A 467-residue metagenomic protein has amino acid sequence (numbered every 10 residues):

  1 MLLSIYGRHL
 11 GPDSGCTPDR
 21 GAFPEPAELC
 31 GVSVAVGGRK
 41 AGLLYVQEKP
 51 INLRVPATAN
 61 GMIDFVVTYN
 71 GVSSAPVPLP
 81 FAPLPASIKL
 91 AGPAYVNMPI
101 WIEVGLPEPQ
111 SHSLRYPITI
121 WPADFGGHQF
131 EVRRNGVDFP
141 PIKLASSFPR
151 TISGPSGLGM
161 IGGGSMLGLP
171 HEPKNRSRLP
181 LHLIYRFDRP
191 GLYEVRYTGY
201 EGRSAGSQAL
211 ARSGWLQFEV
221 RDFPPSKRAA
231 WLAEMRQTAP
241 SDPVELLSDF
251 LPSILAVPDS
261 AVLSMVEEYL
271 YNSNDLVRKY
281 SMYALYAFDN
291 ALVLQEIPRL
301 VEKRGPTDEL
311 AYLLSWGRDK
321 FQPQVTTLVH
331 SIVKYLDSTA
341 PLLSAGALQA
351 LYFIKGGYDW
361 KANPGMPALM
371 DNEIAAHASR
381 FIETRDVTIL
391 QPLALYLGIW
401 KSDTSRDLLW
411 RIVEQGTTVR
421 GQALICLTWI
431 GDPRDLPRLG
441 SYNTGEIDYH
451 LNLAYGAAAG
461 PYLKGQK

Functional and structural regions predicted by a protein language model:
M1-A86: A sequence-level detector for low-complexity, Ser/Thr- and acidic-rich stretches
N52-T58, R176-F187, Y200: Short, hydrophobic beta-strand segments
V72-L79, F139, S204-F218: Short Trp-Ser/Thr-centered turn/loop motifs at beta-strand boundaries
A82-K89, G214-E245, Q295, L300: Low-complexity, Pro/Ser/Thr- and charge-rich linker/hinge segments at domain boundaries
A86-H182, L192-G199, N274, Y283: Contiguous segments within soluble domain cores/interaction surfaces
P225-E234, P258-Y271, N290-E302, Q322-L336 (+4 more regions): Amphipathic alpha-helical scaffolding segments comprising HEAT/armadillo-like alpha-solenoid repeats
L247, R278-K279, P306-L310, S344 (+5 more regions): Residue-level detector of extended alpha-helical repeat arrays and alpha-solenoid scaffolds
S273-N274, R304-P306, T339-A340, R385-D386 (+2 more regions): Short inter-helical turns and helix N-cap capping residues of alpha-solenoid HEAT/ARM repeat scaffolds
